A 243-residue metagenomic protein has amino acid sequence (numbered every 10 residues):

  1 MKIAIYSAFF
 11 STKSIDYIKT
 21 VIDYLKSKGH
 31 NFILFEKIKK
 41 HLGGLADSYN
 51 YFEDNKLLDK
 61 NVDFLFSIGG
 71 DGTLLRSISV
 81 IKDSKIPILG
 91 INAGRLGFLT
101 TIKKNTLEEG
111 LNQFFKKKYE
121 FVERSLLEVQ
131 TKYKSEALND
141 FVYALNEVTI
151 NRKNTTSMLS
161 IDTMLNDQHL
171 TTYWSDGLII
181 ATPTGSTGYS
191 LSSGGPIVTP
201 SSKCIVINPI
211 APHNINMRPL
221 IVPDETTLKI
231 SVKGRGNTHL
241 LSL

Functional and structural regions predicted by a protein language model:
M1-F64, N105-E120, T131-V142: ATP/NTP phosphate-donor binding region
S14-I15, G72-S77, T187-S192: Short glycine/serine/threonine-rich phosphate/pyrophosphate-binding segments that cradle anionic phosphate groups
H41, G94-L99, I197-V198, H213-I215: Short gly/pro/ser/thr-enriched loop/turn and capping motifs at secondary-structure boundaries
S67-L96, T101-K104: Glycine-rich phosphate/dinucleotide-binding loop and adjoining beta-alpha-beta core of small-molecule
R95-D176: Catalytic core of DAGKc-family lipid kinases
F115, T199-S202, I207-P212, I221-G234: Structural signature of FAD isoalloxazine-binding scaffolds in flavoprotein oxidoreductases
A137, I150, N166-H169, I215-L243: ATP/nucleoside-binding phosphotransfer catalytic cores, i.e., glycine-rich phosphate-binding loops
T171-N216: Gly/Ser/Thr-rich active-site loops/lids in small-molecule metabolic enzymes that frequently grip phosphoryl groups
